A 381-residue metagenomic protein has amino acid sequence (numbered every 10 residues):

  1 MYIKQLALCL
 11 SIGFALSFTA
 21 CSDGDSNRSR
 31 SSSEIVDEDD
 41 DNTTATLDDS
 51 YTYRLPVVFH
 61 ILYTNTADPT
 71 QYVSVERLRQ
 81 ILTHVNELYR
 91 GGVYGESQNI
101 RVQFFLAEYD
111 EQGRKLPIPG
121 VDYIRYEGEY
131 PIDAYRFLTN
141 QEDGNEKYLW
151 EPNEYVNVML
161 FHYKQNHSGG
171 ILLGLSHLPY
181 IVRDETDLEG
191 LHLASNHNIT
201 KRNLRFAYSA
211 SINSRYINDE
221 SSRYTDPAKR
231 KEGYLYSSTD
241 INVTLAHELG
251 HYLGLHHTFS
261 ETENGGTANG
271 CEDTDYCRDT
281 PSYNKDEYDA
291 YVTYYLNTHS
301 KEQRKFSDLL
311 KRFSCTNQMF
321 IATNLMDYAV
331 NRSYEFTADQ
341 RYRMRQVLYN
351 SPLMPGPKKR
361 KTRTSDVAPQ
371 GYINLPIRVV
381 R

Functional and structural regions predicted by a protein language model:
M1-L10: Bacterial N-terminal signal peptides that target proteins for export
S17-A20: C-terminal motif of bacterial Sec signal peptides marking the signal peptidase cleavage site
S22-V156, F161-Q165, Y349-R381: Propeptide-to-catalytic entry region of secreted or membrane-anchored zinc metalloproteases
P69-Y72, E232-D240, D327-T337: Active-site rim elements
S74-I81, I241-L245, Q340-R343: Stable alpha-helical elements in mature extracytoplasmic
G91-T244, Y252-N269, D273-D275, D279-N284 (+1 more regions): Metzincin-family zinc-dependent endopeptidase catalytic domain
S260-R381: Replace "(M1/M4/M9/M12/WLM)" with "(e.g., M1/M4/M8/M9/M12/M26/WLM)" and add "not limited to" to clarify scope
